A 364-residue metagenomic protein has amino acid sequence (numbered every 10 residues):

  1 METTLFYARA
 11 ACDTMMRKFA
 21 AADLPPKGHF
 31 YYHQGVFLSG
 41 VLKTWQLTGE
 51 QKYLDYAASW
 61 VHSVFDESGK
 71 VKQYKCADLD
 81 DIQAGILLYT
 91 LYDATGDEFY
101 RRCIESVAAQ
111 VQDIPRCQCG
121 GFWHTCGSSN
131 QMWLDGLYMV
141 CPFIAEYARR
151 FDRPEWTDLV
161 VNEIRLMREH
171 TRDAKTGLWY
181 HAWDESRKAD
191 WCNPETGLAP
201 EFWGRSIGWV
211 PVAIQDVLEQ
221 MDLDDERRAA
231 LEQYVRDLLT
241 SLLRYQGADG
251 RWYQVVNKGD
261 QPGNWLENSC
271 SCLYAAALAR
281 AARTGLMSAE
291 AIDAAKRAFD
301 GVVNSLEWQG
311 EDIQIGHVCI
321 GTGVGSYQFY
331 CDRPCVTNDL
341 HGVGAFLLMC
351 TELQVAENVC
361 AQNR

Functional and structural regions predicted by a protein language model:
E2-G35, L47-L54, S63-E67, Q73-Q83 (+5 more regions): CBM-like carbohydrate-recognition segments
T14, G40-K43, S63, S106 (+10 more regions): Alpha-helical scaffold segments in carbohydrate-active enzymes
H29, M132-M139, D152, W156-L159 (+4 more regions): Short, contiguous, pocket-lining structural segments that sit at or immediately flank catalytic/ligand-binding sites
V36-T44, D80-A94, F122-M139, G177-F202 (+2 more regions): Carbohydrate-binding/catalytic loop surfaces
T48, T95, Y147-D158, V217-A229 (+1 more regions): Inter-helical turn/loop segments and adjacent helix faces that build the functional surface of alpha-helical bundle
L54-D55, E67-C192, G197-L198, Q309: Extended ligand-binding groove/face enriched in aromatic
W209-G259: Oxyanion-binding "anion nests"
